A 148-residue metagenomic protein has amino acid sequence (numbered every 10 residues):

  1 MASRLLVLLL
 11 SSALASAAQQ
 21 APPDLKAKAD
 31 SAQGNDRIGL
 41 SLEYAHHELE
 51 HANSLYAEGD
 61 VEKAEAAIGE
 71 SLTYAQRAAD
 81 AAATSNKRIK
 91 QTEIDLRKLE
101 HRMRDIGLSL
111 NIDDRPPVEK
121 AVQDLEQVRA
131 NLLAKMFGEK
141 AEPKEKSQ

Functional and structural regions predicted by a protein language model:
M1-R4, A21: Short, aliphatic-rich N-terminal leader segments that are intrinsically disordered or form a weak/amphipathic helix
R4-A15: Bacterial N-terminal signal peptides
A18-Q148: Long, charged/polar, soluble alpha-helical segments
